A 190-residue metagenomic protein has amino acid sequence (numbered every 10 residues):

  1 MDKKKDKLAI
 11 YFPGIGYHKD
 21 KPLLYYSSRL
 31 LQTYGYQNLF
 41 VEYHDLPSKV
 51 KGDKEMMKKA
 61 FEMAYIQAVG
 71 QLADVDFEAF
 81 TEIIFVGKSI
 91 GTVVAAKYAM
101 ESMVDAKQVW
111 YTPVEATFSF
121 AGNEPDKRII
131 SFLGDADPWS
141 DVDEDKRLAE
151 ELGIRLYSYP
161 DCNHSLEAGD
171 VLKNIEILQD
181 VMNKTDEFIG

Functional and structural regions predicted by a protein language model:
D2-A79: Serine-hydrolase catalytic machinery in alpha/beta-hydrolase-like enzymes
I15, D135-P138, P160-N163: Acidic beta-to-alpha connecting loop that harbors the catalytic carboxylate
L23-Y25, P138-A149: Short alpha-helix in the alpha/beta-hydrolase fold that links the catalytic acid
G52, C162-I177: Catalytic histidine-centered segment of alpha/beta-hydrolase-like enzymes
I83-A95: Gly/Ala-rich beta-loop-alpha elbow adjacent to hydrolase catalytic centers
M103-E115: A conserved short beta-strand
P125-L133, D137, D145: Short beta-strand/loop motif that positions the catalytic acidic residue of the alpha/beta-hydrolase fold
